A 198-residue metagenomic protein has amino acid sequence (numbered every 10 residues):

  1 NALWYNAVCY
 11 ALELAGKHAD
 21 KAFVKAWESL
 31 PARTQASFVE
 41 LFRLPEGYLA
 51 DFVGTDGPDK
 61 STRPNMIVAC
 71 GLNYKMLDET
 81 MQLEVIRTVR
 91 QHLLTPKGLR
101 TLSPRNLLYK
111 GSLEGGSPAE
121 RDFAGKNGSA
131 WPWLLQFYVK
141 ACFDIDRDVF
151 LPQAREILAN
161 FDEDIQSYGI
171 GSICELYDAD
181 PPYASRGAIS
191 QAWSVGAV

Functional and structural regions predicted by a protein language model:
N1, V8, L135, V139-C142 (+1 more regions): TPR repeat positional signature
N1-W4, N127-G128: Short acidic-aromatic active-site loops that bind/stabilize oxyanions
L3-N106, K110, E114, E163-V195: Catalytic cores of carbohydrate-active enzymes
R63, W131-L135, A154-I157, A192-W193: A structural signal for short secondary-structure junctions
N65-L77, V139-D148, A154-F161: Alpha-helical support elements that line or immediately flank enzyme active sites and cofactor-binding pockets
K75, P104-F150: C-terminal substrate/ligand-recognition segments
